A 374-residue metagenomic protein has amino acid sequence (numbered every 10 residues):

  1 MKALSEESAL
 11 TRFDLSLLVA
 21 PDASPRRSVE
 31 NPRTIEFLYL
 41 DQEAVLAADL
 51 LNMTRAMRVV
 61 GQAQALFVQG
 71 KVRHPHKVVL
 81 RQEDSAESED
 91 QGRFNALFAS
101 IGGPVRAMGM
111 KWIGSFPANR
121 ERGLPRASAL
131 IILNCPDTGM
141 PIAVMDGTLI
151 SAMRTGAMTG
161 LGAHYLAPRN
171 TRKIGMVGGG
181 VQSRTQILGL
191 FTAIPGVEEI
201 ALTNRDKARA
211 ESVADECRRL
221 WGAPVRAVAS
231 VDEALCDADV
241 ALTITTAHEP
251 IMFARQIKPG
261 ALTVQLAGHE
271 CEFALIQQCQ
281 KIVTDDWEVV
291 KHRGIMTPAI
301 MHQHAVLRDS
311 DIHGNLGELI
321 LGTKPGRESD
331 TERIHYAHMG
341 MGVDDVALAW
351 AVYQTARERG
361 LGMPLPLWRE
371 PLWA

Functional and structural regions predicted by a protein language model:
K2-A152, G160, A167-N170, G314 (+3 more regions): N-terminal ligand-binding/catalytic initiation module
A44-D49, I276-L372: Adenosine-phosphate binding glycine-rich loop
A118, G147-S151, A267-C271, H338-G342: Glycine-rich phosphate/pyrophosphate-binding beta-alpha loops
R154-G175, V181-A193: Short internal alpha-helix immediately C-terminal to a glycine-rich phosphate-binding loop in Rossmann-like
N170-I174, E198, A261: Nucleotide donor/acceptor-binding cores
A193-L220: NAD(P)-binding Rossmann-fold cofactor-contacting core
A223-V306: Rossmann-like adenosine-cofactor binding region
